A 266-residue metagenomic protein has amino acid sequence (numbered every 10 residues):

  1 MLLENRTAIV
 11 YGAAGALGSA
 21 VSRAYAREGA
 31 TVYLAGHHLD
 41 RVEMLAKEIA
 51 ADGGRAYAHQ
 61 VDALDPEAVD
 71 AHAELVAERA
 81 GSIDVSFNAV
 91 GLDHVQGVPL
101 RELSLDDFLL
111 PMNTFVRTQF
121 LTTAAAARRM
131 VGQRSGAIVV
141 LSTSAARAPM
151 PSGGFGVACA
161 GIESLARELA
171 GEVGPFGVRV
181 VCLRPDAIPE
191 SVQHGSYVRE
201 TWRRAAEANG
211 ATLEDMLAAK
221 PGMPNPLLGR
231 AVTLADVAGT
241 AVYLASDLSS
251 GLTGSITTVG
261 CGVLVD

Functional and structural regions predicted by a protein language model:
A14-G15: Conserved glycine-rich cofactor-binding loop
G91-L109, G132, P151-G154: Conserved mid-core segment of classical short-chain dehydrogenase/reductases
L92, V139-P175, R184-G195, P224: Catalytic loop of short-chain dehydrogenase/reductase
G97, L228-R230, T240-V242, L248-S249 (+1 more regions): Short C-terminal tail/terminal secondary-structure segment of NAD(P)H-dependent dehydrogenase/reductase domains
R101-L121, S135, V139, I162: Catalytic Tyr-X3-Lys loop
T123-A124, R167: A short, exposed helix-loop element centered on a Lys and neighboring polar residues
R128, G171-E172, S250: Alpha-helical segment proximal to the catalytic Tyr-Lys
G174, R179, L252-G254: Short, small/polar-rich loop/turn modules that mediate ligand/substrate recognition or access, typified
